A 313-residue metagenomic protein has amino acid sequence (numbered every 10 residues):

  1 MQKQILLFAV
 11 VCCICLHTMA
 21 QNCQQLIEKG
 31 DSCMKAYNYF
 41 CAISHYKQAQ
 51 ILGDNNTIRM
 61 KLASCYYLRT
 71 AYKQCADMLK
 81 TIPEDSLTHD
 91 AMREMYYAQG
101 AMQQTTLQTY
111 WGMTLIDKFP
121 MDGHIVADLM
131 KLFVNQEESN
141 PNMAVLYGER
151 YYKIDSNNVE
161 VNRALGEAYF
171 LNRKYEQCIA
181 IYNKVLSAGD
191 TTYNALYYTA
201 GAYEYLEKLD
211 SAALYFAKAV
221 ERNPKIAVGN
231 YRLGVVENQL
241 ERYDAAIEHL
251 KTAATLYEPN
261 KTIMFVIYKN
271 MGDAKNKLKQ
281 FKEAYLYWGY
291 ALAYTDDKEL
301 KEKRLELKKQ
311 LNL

Functional and structural regions predicted by a protein language model:
M19-K80, E84-R93, G100, N312-L313: N-terminal leader/linker segments that initiate helical-solenoid repeat arrays
N22-Q24, N56-T57, T88-D90, G123-H124 (+5 more regions): Helix-start (N-cap) detector for alpha-helical repeat units in TPR-like alpha-solenoids, especially tetratricopeptide
K35-A36, C65-R69, G100-M102, V134-E138 (+5 more regions): Register position in tetratricopeptide repeats
Q48-A49, T81-I82, T114-L115, R150-Y151 (+5 more regions): Canonical positions in the second alpha-helix
I51-L52, E84-D85, K118-F119, K153-I154 (+4 more regions): Structural marker of alpha-solenoid helical repeat scaffolds
K61, E94-Y97, D128-K131, A164 (+4 more regions): Canonical tetratricopeptide repeat
